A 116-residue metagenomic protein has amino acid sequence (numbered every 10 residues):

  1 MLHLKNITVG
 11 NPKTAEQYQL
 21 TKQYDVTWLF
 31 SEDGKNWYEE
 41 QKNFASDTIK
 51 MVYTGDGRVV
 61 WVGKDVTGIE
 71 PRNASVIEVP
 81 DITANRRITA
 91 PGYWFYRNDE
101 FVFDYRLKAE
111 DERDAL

Functional and structural regions predicted by a protein language model:
M1-T27, E32-K35, Q41-N43, G68-P71 (+1 more regions): A preference for well-ordered globular domain cores that mediate specific macromolecular interactions or catalysis
G34-K64: Short, contiguous, helix-prone interaction/anchoring segments in small proteins
T54, W61-L116: Negatively charged, Asp/Glu-rich surface segments that serve as flexible interaction/assembly modules
